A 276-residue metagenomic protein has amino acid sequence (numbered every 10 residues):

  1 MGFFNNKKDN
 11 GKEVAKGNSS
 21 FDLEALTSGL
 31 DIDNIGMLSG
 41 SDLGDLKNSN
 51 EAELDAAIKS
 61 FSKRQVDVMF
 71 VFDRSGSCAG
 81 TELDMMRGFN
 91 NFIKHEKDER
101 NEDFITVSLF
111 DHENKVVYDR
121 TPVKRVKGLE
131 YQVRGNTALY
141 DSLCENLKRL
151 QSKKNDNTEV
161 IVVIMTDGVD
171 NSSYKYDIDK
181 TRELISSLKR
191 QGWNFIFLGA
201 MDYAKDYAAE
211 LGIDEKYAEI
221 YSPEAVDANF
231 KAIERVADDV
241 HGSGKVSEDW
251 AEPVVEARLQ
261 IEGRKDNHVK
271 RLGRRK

Functional and structural regions predicted by a protein language model:
G2-K276: Acidic, low-complexity intrinsically disordered regions
